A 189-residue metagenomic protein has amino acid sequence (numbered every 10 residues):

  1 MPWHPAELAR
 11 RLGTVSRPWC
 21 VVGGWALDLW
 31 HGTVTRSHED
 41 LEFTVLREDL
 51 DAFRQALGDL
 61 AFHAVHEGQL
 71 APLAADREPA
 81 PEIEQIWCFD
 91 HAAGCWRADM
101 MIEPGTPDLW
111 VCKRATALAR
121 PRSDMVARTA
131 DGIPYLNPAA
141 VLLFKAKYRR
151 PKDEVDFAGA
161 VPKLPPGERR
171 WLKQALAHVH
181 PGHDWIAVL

Functional and structural regions predicted by a protein language model:
M1-L189: Compositionally biased terminal segments of proteins
